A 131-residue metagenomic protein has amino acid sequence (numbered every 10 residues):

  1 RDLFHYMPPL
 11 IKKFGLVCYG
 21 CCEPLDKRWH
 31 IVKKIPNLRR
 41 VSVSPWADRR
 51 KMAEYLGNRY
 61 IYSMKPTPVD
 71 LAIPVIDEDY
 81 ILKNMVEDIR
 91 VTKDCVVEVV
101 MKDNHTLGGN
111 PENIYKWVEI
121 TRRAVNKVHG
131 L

Functional and structural regions predicted by a protein language model:
R1-L131: Active-site loop segments of alpha/beta catalytic cores
